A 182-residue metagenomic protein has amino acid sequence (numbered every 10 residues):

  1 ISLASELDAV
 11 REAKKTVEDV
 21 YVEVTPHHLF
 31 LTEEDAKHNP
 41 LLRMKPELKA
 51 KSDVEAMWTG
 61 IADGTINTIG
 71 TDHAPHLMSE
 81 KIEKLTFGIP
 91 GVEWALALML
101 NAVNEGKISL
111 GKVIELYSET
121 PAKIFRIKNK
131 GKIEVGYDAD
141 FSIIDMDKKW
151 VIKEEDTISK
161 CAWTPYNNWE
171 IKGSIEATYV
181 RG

Functional and structural regions predicted by a protein language model:
I1-I69: Histidine/acidic residue-rich metal-binding segments in metalloenzymes
A4, H38, E47-E55, T86-L96 (+4 more regions): Electropositive phosphate-/nucleotide-binding environments in soluble metabolic enzymes
L7, F30, L77-S79, V151-I152: Glycine/Thr-rich phosphate-binding loops of Rossmann-like dinucleotide-binding domains
A36-R43, S79-K84, I158-A162: Short glycine/proline- and charge-enriched loop/turn segments that cap or connect secondary-structure elements
M57-T59, K132, N168: Short, flexible, glycine/charge-rich loop motifs used to bind or transfer phosphoryl groups or to couple energy/partner
A62-D63, T68-I69, A74-M146: His/Asp/Glu-enriched, well-ordered alpha-helical/loop segment that forms or immediately abuts the divalent-metal
F87, V135-R181: C-terminal cap of metal-dependent C-N hydrolases
